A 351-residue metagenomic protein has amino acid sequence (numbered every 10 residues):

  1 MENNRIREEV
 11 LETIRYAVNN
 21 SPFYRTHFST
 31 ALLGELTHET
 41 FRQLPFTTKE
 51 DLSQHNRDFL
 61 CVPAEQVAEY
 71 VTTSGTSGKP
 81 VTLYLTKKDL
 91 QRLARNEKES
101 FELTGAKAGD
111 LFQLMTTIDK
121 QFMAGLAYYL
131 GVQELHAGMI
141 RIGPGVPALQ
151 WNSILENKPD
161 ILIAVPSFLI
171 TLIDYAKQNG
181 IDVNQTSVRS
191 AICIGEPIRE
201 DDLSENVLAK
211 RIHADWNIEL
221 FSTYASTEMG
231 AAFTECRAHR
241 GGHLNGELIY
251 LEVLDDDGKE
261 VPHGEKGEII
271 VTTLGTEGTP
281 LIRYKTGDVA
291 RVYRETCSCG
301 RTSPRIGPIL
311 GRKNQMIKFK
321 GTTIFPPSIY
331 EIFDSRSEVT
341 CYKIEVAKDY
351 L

Functional and structural regions predicted by a protein language model:
M1-T72, G78-R95, E99-L103, D257: Nucleotide 5′-phosphate-binding alpha/beta core
M1-Y16, L135-L351: Active-site glycine/GP-rich loop and adjacent strand/helix microenvironment that borders small-molecule binding pockets
P22, A94-R95, L126, N206-V207 (+1 more regions): A generic alpha-helix surface/boundary motif
Y70, E97, Y129, A209 (+1 more regions): Generic structural marker for isolated residues within well-ordered, non-membrane alpha-helices of soluble domains
S77-T82, A108, E134: Gly-rich Lys/Arg/Thr-decorated short loops/hinges at beta-loop-alpha junctions or inter-strand turns that position
K87-E102, L111-T171: AMP-binding/adenylate-forming
G109-L111, R189: Residues that mark the start of a beta-strand
